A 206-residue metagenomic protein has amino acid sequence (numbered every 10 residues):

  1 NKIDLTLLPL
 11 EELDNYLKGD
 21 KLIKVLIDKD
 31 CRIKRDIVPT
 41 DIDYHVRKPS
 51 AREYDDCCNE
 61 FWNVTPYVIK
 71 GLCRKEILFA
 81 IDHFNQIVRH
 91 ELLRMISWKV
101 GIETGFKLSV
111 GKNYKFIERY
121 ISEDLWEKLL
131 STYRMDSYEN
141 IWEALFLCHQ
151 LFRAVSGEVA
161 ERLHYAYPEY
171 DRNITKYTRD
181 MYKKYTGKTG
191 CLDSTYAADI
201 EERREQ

Functional and structural regions predicted by a protein language model:
N1-K21: Conserved catalytic core of two-metal-ion nucleotidyltransferases
L8, R32-K34, T40, A197 (+1 more regions): A generic signature of intrinsically disordered, low-complexity regions enriched in glycine/proline and charged/polar
P9, I27-D28, S137: Short, solvent-exposed coil/turn linker segments
E12-D14, K34, D124: A broad, structure-centric signal for solvent-exposed, well-ordered loop/edge residues that line or flank functional
Y16-D30, N85, R89: NAD(P)-dinucleotide binding in Rossmann-like oxidoreductases
L17-L22, T40-D41, R94-M95: Surface-exposed beta-strand edges and their flanking turn/coil or helix-capping segments
I23-D56: A short, charged helix-loop
H45-E205: Conserved nucleotidyltransferase catalytic core and NTase-mimicking acidic/glycine-rich helix/loop elements in nucleic
